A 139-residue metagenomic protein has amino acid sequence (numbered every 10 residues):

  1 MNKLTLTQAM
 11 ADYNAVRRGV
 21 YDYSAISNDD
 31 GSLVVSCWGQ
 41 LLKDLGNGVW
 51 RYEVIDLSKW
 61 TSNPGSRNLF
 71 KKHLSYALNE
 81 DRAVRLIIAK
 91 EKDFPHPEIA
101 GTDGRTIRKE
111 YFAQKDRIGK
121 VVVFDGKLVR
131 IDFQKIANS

Functional and structural regions predicted by a protein language model:
M1-N138: Short helix-coil boundary/hinge micro-motifs
